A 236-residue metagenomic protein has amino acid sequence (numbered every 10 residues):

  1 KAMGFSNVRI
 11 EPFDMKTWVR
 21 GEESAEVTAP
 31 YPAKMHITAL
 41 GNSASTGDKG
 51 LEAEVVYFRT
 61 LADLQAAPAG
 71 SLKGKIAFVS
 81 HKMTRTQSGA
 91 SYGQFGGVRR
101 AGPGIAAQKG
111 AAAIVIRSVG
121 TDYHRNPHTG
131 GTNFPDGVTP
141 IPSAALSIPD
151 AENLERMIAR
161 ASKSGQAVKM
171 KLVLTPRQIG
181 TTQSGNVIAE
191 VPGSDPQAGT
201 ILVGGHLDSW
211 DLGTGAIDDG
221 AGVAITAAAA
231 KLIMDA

Functional and structural regions predicted by a protein language model:
K1-I76, S80-S88: Noncatalytic luminal/extracellular "stalk/propeptide" segments of secretory-pathway proteins
M3, V8, D14-W18, A39 (+1 more regions): Acidic/His- and Gly-rich active-site-bordering loop/insert found across diverse amide/peptide-bond hydrolases
R9-I10, V55-Y57, I76-S80, A112-R117 (+3 more regions): Structural recognition of the beta-strand scaffold that forms the well-ordered cores of secreted hydrolase catalytic
D14-W18, A62-D63, M83-T86, V119-Y123 (+4 more regions): Solvent-exposed loop/turn segments at secondary-structure junctions within structured extracellular/periplasmic domains
S24, N42, T46, A53-F58 (+5 more regions): Second-shell loop/turn segments in exported
T60-D122: A conserved hydrophobic secondary-structure block that centers on an alpha-helix together with its immediately flanking
V98-R99, P103, V187, V203-A236: Alpha-helical metal-binding/catalytic segments enriched in His/Glu/Asp
Q108, A112, F134-N186: Long, well-ordered, tryptophan-enriched scaffold segments
